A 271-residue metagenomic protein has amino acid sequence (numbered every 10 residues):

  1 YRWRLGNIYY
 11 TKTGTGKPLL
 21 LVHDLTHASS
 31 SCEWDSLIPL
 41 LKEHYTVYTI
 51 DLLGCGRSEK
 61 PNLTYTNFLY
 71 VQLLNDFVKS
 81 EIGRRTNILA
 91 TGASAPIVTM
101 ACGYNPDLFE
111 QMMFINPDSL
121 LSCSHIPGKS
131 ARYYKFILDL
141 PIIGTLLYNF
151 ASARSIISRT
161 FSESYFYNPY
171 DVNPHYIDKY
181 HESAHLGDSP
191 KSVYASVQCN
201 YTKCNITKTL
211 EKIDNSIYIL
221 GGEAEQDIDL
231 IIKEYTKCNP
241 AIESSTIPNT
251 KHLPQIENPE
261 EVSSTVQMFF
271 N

Functional and structural regions predicted by a protein language model:
W3-T13: A short loop-to-beta-strand scaffold at the N-terminal edge of the catalytic core in hydrolase folds
K12-R57: Conserved HGGG/HGGXW glycine-rich cap/lid loop of the alpha/beta-hydrolase fold
S31-E33, S58-L63, S124-H125, L230: Conserved catalytic-core motifs of eukaryotic protein kinase domains, centered on the activation segment
T49-L89, S264: Active-site loop/oxyanion-hole signature of alpha/beta-hydrolase fold enzymes
G83-P127: Conserved hydrolase catalytic core segment
C123-G128, N149-T209: Conserved alpha/beta-hydrolase catalytic His-Asp/Glu region
K212-T250: Conserved loop-alpha-helix segment in the C-terminal half of the alpha/beta-hydrolase fold that carries the catalytic
P240-N271: Catalytic active-site module of serine/aspartate enzymes centered on a nucleophile-bearing elbow/loop
